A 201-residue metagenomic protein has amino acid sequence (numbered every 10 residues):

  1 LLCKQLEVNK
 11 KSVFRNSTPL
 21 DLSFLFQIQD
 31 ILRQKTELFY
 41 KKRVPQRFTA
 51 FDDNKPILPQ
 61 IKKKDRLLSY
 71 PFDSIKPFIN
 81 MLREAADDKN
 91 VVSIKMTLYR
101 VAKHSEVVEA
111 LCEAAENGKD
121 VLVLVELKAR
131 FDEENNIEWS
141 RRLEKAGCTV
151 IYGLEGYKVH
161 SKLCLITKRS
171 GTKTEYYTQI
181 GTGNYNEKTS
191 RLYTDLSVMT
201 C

Functional and structural regions predicted by a protein language model:
L1-C201: N-terminal localization/anchoring segments of enzymes in phospholipid and broader phosphate metabolism
